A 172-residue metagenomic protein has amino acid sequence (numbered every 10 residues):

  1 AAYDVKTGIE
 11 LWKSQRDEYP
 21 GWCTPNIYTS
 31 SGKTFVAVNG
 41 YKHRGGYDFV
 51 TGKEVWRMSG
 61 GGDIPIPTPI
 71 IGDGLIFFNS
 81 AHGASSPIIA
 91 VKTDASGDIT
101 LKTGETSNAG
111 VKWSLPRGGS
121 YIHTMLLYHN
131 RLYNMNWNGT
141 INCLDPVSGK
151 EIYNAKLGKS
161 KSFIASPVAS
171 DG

Functional and structural regions predicted by a protein language model:
A1-G172: Noncatalytic, solvent-exposed loop/strand surfaces of beta-propeller-type extracellular/periplasmic domains
